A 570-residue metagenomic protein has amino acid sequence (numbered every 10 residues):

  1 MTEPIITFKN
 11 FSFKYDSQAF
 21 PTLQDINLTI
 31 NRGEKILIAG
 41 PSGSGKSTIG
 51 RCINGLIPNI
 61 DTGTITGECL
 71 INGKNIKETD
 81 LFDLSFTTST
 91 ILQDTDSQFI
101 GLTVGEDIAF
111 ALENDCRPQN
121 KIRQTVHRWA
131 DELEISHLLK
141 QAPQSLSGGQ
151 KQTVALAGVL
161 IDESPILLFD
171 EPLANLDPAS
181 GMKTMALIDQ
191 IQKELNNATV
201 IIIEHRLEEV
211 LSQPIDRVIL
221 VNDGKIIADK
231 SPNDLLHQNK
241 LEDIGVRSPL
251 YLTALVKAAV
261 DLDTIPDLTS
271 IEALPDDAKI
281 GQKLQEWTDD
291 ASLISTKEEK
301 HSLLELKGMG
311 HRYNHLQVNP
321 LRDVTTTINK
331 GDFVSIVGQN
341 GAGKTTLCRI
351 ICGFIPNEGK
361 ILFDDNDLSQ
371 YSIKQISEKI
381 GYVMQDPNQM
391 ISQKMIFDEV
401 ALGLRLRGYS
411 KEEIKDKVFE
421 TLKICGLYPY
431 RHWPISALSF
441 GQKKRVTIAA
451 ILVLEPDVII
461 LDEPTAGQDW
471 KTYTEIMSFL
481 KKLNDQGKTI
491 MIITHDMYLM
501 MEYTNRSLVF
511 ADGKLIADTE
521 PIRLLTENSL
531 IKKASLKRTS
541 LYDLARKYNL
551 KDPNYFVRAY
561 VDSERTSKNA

Functional and structural regions predicted by a protein language model:
A39-P41, V337-Q339: The feature captures the beta-strand-to-loop junction immediately N-terminal to the Walker
T62-K74, G359-D367, I376: Conserved ABC transporter NBD signature motif
N120-L138, E412-Y430: Conserved ABC ATPase "signature" region
A142-L146, Q150, P434-L438: Conserved ABC ATPase signature
L167-D170, I459-D462: Catalytic Walker B motif of ABC-type/P-loop ATPase nucleotide-binding domains
K225-Y251, K514-L541: Conserved beta-strand-loop-alpha-helix hinge in the C-terminal portion of ABC ATPase nucleotide-binding domains
E242-E305, I531-A570: ABC ATPase nucleotide-binding domains
